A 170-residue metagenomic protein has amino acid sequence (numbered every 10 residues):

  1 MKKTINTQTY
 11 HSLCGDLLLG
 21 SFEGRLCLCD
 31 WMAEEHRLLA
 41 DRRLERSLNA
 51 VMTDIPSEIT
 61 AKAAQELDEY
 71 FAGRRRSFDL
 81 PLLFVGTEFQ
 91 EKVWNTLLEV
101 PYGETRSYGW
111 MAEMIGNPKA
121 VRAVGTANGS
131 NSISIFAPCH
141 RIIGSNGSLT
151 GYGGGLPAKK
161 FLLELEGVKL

Functional and structural regions predicted by a protein language model:
M1-K119, K169-L170: Basic nucleic-acid-binding alpha-helical/helix-turn surface characteristic of O6-alkylguanine DNA
L97, R122-S130: Major-groove recognition helix of helix-turn-helix-like DNA-binding domains
P101, S132-I135, G147: Histidine- and aromatic-rich ligand-binding microenvironments
P118-V121, L162: LysM (lysin motif) carbohydrate-binding repeats in extracellular/periplasmic proteins that recognize
I135-I142: Short Lys/Arg-enriched helix C-cap and helix-to-coil transition segments that create basic nucleic-acid-contact patches
S145-L170: …primarily DNA-binding HTH/wHTH and HhH modules…
